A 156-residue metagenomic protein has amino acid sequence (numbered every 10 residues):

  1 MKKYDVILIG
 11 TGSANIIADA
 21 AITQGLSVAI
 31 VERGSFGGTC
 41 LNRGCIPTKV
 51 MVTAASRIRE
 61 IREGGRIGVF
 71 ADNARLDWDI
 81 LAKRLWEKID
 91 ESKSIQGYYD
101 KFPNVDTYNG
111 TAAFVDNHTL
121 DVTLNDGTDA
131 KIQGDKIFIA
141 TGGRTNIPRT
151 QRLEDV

Functional and structural regions predicted by a protein language model:
M1-T11: Beta1/beta-strand and adjacent pyrophosphate-binding region of the FAD-binding site in flavoprotein oxidoreductases
K2-Y4, A20-L26, V31-V156: Glycine-rich flavin
I9-S13, R33-G34: Glycine-rich Rossmann-fold phosphate-binding loop(s) that bind the pyrophosphate of adenine dinucleotide cofactors
G12-I17, A21: N-terminal glycine-/charge-rich "phosphate-binding" loop or analogous flexible N-terminal tail
